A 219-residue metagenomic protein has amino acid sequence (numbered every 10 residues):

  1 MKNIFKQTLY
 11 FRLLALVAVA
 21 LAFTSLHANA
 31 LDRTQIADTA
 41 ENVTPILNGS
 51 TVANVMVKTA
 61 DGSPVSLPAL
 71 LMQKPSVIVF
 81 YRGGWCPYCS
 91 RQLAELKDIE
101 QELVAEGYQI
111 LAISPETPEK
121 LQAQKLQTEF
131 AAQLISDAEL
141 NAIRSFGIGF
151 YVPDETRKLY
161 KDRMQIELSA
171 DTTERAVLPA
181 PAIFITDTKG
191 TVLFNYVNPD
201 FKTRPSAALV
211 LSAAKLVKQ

Functional and structural regions predicted by a protein language model:
N3-A15: Bacterial N-terminal signal peptides that target proteins for export
L13-T24: Bacterial N-terminal signal peptides
R33-P68: N-terminal "domain-start" segment that seeds a small globular fold
V52-A53, P75, A180-A182: Short loop/turn microsegments at loop-to-beta-strand junctions
P68-Q92: Short active-site neighborhood of thiol/selenol oxidoreductases, capturing the structured segment around
R91-G147: Structural microenvironment flanking redox-active thiols in thiol-disulfide oxidoreductases
D137-K202: Thiol/selenol-based redox catalytic cores and closely related redox-interacting motifs
F201-L216: A short, polar/charged loop-to-alpha-helix boundary motif
